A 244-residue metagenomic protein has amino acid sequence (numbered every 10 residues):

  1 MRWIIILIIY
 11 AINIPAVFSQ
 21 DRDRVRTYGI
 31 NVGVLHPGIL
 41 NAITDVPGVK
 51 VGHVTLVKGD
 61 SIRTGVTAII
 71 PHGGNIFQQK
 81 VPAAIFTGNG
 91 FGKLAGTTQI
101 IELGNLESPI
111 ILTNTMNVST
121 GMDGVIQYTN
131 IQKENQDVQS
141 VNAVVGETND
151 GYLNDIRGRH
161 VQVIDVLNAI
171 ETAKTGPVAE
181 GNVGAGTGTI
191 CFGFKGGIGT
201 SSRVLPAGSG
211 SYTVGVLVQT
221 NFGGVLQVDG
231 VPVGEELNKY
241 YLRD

Functional and structural regions predicted by a protein language model:
M1-Q20: Bacterial Sec-dependent N-terminal signal peptides
Q20-D244: Alpha/propeptide regions of enzymes that mature by internal proteolysis
